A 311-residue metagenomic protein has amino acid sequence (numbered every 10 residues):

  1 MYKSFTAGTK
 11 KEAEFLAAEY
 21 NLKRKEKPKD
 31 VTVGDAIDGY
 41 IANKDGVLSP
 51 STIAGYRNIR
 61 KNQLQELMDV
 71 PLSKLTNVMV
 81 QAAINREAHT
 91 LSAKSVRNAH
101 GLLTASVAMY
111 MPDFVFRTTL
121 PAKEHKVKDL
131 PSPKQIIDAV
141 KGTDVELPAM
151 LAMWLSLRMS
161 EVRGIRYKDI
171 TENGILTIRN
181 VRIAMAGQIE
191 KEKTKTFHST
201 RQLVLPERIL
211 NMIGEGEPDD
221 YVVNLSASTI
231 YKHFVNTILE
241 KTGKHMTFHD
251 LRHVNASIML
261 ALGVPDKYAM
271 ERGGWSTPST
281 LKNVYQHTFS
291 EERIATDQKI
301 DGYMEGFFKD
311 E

Functional and structural regions predicted by a protein language model:
Y2-F5, V33-K61, E87-L91: Short, aromatic/basic-rich helix-turn unit that serves as a nucleic-acid recognition element
V70-T119, R158-S160: N-terminal DNA-binding recognition helix of tyrosine site-specific recombinases/integrases
K94, D144-E146, M150, W154 (+4 more regions): C-terminal catalytic core of tyrosine-transesterase DNA break-rejoin enzymes
M109-F114, M150-N180, K267: Short, charged phosphate-coordinating catalytic segments
P121-V145, W154-L157, R208: Long, amphipathic, Lys/Arg-enriched alpha-helical "connector/arm" segment
L130, L210, G273-K299: Catalytic-site neighborhood detector that most strongly recognizes the C-terminal catalytic loop/helix of tyrosine
L130, V204-K244, N255: Active-site/catalytic core of tyrosine-dependent DNA strand-transfer enzymes
A184-Q202, E207-I209, E215, Q298-E311: C-terminal secondary-structure termini that scaffold catalytic or DNA-interacting sites
